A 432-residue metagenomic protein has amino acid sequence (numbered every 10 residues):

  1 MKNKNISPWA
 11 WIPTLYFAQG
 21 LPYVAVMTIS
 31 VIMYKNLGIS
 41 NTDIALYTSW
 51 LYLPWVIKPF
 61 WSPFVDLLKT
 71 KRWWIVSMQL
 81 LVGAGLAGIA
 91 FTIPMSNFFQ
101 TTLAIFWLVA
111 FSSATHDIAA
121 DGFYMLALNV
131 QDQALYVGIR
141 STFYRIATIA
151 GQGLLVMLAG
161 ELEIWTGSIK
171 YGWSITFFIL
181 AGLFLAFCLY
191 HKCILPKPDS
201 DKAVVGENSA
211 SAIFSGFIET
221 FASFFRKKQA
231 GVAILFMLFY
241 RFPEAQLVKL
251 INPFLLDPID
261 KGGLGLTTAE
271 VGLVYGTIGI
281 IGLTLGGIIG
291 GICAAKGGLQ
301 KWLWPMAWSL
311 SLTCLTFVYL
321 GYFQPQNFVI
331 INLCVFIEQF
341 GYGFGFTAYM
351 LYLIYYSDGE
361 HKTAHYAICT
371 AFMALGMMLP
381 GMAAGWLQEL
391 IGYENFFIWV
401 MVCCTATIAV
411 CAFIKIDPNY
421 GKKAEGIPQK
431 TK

Functional and structural regions predicted by a protein language model:
M1-I6, F91-I93, N97-T101, T115-H116 (+3 more regions): Intracellular loop-helix junctions on the cytosolic face of multi-pass helical membrane proteins
K2-W55, G231-F236, Y240-D260: Helix-loop boundary and gating motifs at the non-cytosolic
L53-K58, V271-A295, M306, L310-T313 (+1 more regions): Transmembrane alpha-helices of Major Facilitator/SLC transporters
I57-T70, L285-W302, Q388-E389: Helix-to-loop junctions at the C-terminal end of transmembrane segments in multipass secondary transporters
L67-L81, A295-S309, F328: Cytoplasmic membrane-interface "Motif A"-like loop-to-helix N-cap segments of 12-TM Major Facilitator Superfamily
V76, L80-N97, W308-Q326: C-terminal ends and interior cores of transmembrane alpha-helices in multi-pass membrane transporters/permeases
T115-L128, F344-D358: Intracellular juxtamembrane helix-capping segments at the cytosolic ends of symmetry-related transmembrane helices
K301-Y349: C-terminal transmembrane helical hairpin of 12-TM major facilitator-type secondary transporters
